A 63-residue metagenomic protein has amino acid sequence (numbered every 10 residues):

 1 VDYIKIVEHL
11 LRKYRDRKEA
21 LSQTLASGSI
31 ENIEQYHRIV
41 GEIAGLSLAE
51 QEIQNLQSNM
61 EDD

Functional and structural regions predicted by a protein language model:
V1-S27: N-terminal acidic leader/helix
Y3-I4, E61-D63: Short, charged/polar N-terminal "headpieces" of proteins
I30-E61: Short, charge-rich amphipathic interface segments used for partner binding and complex assembly
